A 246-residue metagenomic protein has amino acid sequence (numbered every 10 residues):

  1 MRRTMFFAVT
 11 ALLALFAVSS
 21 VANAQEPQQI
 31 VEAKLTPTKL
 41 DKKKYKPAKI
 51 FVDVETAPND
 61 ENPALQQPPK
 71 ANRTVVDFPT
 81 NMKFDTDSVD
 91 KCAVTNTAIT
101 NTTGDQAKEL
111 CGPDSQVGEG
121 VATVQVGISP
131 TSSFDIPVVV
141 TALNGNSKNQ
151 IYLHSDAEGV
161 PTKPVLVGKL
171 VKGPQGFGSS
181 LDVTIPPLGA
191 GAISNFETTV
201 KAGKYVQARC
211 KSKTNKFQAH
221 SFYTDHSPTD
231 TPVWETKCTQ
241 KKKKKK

Functional and structural regions predicted by a protein language model:
M1-V9: Bacterial N-terminal signal peptides that target proteins for export
T4-M5, A14, N215: Short non-domain terminal segments
A11-L13, Q106: N-terminal membrane-targeting/anchoring modules of bacterial envelope and secretion proteins
L15-N23: C-terminal segment of classical bacterial N-terminal signal peptides
N23-K246: Ser/Thr/Pro/Gly-rich, low-complexity intrinsically disordered stalk/linker tracts of secreted and surface-exposed
